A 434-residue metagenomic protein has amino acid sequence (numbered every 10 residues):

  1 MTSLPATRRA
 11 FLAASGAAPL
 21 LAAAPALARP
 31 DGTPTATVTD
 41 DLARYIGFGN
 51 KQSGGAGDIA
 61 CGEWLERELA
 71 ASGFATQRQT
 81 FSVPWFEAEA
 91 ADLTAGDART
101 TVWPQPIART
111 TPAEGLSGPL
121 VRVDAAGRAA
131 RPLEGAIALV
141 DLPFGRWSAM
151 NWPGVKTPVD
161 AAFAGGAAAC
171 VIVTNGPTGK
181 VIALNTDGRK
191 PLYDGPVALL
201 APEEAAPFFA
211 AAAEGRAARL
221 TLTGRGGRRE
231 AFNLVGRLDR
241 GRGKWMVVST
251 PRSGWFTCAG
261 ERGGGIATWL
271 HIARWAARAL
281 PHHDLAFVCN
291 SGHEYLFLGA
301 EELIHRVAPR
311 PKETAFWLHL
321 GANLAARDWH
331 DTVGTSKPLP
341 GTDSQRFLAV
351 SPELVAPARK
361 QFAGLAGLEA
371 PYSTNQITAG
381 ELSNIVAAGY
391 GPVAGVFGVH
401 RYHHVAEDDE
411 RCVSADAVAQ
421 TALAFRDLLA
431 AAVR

Functional and structural regions predicted by a protein language model:
T2-P19: N-terminal secretory signal peptides and thylakoid transit peptides that target proteins across membranes
P30-A56, S72, Q79-F81, P177-K190 (+3 more regions): N-terminal capping segment at the start of a domain
D31, G47-A56, F144-P153, T157-P158 (+5 more regions): Second-shell loop/turn segments in exported
G32-T35, A43-I137, L142-R146: Noncatalytic luminal/extracellular "stalk/propeptide" segments of secretory-pathway proteins
A98, V102-A130, N185-E261, R274-R278 (+2 more regions): Soluble metallo-hydrolase cores and metallopeptidase-like ectodomains found primarily in the secretory/periplasmic
W103-P196: Extracellular/luminal Protease-associated
G243, N290-A394: Metal-dependent peptidase/peptidase-like ectodomains
R274, D284, H400-R434: His/Asp/Glu-rich mid-to-C-terminal helical/loop segments that flank catalytic regions of hydrolases
